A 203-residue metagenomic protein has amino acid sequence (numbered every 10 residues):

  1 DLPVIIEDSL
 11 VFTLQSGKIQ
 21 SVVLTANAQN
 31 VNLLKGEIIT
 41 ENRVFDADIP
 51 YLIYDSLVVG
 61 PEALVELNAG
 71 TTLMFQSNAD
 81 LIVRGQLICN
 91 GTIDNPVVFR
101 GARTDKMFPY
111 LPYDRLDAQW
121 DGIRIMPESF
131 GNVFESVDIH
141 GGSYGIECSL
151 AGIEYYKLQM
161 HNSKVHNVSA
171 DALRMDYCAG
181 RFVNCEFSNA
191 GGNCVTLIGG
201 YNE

Functional and structural regions predicted by a protein language model:
D1-E203: Beta-strand/loop edge motif enriched in small/polar residues
